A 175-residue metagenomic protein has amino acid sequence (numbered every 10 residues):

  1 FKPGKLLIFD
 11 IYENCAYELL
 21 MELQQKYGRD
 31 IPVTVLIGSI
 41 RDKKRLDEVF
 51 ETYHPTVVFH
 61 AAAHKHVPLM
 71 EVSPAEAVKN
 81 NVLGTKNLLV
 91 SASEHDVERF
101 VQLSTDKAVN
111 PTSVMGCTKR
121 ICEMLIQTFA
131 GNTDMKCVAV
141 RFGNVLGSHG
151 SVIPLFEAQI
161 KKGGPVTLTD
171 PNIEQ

Functional and structural regions predicted by a protein language model:
G4-L7: Short beta-strand element of Class I
Y12-C15: Helix N-cap at the beta1-alpha1 junction of Rossmann-like dinucleotide-binding domains, i.e., the first residues
L19-D30: Short, conserved SAM-binding/catalytic segment of Class I S-adenosyl-L-methionine-dependent methyltransferases
Q24, V90-S93, V114-Q175: NAD(P)-dependent short-chain dehydrogenase/reductase
G28-V33, T133-M135: A short helix-to-beta-strand connector/capping loop
T34-V57: Conserved Rossmann-fold cofactor-binding substructure of NAD(P)-dependent oxidoreductases
V35, Q102, A139-R141: Conserved beta-strand scaffold in the Rossmann-like NAD(H)/NADP(H)-binding core of dehydrogenases/reductases
H54, H60-E123, T128-A130: Conserved Rossmann-fold NAD(P)-dependent oxidoreductase catalytic core, especially the SDR/UDP-sugar
